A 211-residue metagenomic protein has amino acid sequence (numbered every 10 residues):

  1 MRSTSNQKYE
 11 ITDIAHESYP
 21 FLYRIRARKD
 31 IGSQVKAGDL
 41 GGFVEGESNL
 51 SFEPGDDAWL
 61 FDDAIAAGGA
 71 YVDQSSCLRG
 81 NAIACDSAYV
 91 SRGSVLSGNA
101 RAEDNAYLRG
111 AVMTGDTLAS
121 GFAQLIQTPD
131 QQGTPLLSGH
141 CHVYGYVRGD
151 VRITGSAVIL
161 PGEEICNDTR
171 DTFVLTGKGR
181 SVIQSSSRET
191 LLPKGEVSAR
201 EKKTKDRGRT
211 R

Functional and structural regions predicted by a protein language model:
M1-D57, D63, N81, S87 (+10 more regions): Terminal amphipathic alpha-helical/low-complexity segments used for targeting or macromolecular assembly
S51-D62, Q74, R92, G98 (+4 more regions): Surface-exposed loop/turn motifs in large extracellular/passenger domains
Q132-S181: Ankyrin-repeat and related helical/solenoid repeat scaffolds used for protein-protein interactions
